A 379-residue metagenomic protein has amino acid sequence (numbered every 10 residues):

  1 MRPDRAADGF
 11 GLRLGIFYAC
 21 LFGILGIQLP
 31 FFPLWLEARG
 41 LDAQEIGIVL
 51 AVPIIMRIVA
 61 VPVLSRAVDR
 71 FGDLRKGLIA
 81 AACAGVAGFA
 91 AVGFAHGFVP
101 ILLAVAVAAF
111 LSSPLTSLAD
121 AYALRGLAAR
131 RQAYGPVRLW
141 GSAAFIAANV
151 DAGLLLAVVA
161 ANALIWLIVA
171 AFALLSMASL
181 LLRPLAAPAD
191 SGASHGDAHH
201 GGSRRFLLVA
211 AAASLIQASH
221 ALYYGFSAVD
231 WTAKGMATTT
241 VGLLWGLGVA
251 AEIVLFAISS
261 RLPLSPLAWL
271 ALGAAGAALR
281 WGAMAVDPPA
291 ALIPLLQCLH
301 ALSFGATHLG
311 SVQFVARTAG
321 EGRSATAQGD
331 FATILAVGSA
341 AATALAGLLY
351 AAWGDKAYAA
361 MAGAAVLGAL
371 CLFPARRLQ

Functional and structural regions predicted by a protein language model:
R2-D8, L182-Q217: Juxtamembrane intracellular "pre-TM" segments in multi-pass secondary transporters
D4-I54, F206-L244: Helix-loop boundary and gating motifs at the non-cytosolic
A19, G88, F98-T116, S214 (+1 more regions): Hydrophobic core of transmembrane alpha-helices in multi-pass small-molecule transporters, especially MFS/SLC-type
A43-Q44, A128-W140, T238, A319-F331: Loop-to-transmembrane helix entry/capping segments in MFS-fold secondary transporters and related SLC/MFSD carriers
V59-D73, L156-A157, V254-L267, Y350: Helix-to-loop junctions at the C-terminal end of transmembrane segments in multipass secondary transporters
K76-A90, A268-A283: Structural signature of the two symmetry-related core transmembrane helices
S113-A128, A306-G320: Intracellular juxtamembrane helix-capping segments at the cytosolic ends of symmetry-related transmembrane helices
A325-W353: A late C-terminal transmembrane helix in Major Facilitator Superfamily
